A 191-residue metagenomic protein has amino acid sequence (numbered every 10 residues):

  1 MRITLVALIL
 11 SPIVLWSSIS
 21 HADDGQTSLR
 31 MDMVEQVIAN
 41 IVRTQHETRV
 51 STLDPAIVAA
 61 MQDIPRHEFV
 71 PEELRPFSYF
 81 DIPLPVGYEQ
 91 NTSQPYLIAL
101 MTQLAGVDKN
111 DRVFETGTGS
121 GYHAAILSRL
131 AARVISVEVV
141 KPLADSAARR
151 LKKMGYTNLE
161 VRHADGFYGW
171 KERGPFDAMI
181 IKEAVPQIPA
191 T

Functional and structural regions predicted by a protein language model:
M1-A7: Bacterial N-terminal signal peptides that target proteins for export
A7-L15: Bacterial N-terminal signal peptides
S11-P12, Q94, E172: Polar helix-capping/helix-linker motif
S17-I19: Membrane-interface motif at the C-terminal end of an N-terminal transmembrane signal
H21-F114, L130, D145: Class I SAM-dependent transferase core
G106-T191: Conserved nucleotide-cofactor-binding alpha/beta core module
